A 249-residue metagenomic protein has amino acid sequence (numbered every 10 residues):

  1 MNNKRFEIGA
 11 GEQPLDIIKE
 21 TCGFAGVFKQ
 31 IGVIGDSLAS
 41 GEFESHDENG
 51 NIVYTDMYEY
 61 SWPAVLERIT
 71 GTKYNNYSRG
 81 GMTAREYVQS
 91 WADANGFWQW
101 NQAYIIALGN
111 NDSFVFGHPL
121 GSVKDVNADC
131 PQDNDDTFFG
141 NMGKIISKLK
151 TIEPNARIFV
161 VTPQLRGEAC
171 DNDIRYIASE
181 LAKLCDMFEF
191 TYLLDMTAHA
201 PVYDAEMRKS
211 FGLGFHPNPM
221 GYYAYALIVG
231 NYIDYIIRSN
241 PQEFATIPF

Functional and structural regions predicted by a protein language model:
M1-Y58, E67-R68, F97-W100, T151-P154 (+1 more regions): N-terminal secretory targeting modules
Q30, G41-D136, G140: Conserved SGNH/GDSL esterase-like catalytic core that processes O-acyl groups on lipids and polysaccharides
I34-D36, Y77-G81, A107-N110, V161-L165 (+1 more regions): Active-site-proximal beta-strand/loop segments in catalytic clefts of secreted hydrolases
L66-E67, L149, L184-D186: A generic structural signal for well-ordered alpha-helical segments
M142-I146, A178: Generic structural signal for well-ordered alpha-helices, preferentially at hydrophobic/aromatic core positions
P154-N155, E189: Proline-centered flexible-loop/turn and helix-kink motifs
Q164-F249: Catalytic His-Asp segment of secreted/periplasmic serine-dependent ester chemistry enzymes
